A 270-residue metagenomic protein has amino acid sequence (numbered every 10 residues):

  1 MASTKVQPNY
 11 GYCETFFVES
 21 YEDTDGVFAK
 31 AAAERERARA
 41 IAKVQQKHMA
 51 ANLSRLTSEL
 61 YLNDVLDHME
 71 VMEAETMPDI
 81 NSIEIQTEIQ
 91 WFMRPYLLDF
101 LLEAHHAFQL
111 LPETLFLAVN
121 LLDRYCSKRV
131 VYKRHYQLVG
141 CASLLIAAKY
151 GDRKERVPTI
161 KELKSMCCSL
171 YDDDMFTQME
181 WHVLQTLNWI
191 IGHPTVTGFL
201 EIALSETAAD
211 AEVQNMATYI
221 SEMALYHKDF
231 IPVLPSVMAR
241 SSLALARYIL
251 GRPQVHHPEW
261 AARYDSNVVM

Functional and structural regions predicted by a protein language model:
M1-L138, L145-I202, N215-M223, I249: Acidic, Ser/Thr/Pro-rich regulatory low-complexity segments at or just upstream of the first helical elements of major
S3-K5, Y10, A224-R240, A244-M270: C-terminal region detector
C141-A147, A239-L243: Acidic, metal-ligating active-site segments
K164-T177, A208-A209, A261-M270: Short, mixed-charge aromatic SLiMs
L200-E201, E212-M216, F230, V237: Alpha-helical scaffolds that organize eukaryotic protein assemblies
S205: A glycine-rich beta-turn/hairpin centered on an aromatic-Pro dipeptide
